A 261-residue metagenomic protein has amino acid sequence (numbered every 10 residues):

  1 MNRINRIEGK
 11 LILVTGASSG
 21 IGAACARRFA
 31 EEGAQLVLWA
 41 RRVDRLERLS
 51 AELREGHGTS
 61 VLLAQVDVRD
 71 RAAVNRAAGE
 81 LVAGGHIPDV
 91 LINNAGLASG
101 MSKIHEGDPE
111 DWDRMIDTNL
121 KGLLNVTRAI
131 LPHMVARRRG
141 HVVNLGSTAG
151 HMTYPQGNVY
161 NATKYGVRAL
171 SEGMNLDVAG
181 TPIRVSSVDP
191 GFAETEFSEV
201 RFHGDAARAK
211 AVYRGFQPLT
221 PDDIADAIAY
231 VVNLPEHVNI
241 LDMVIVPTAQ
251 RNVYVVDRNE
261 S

Functional and structural regions predicted by a protein language model:
L11, S18-S19: Conserved glycine-rich cofactor-binding loop
A34-L49: Conserved glycine-rich Rossmann-like NAD(P)H-binding loop of the short-chain dehydrogenase/reductase
V43-D44, Q65-A77, P109: The beta1-alpha1 cofactor-binding region of Rossmann-like NAD(H)/NADP(H)-dependent oxidoreductases
S102-I104, D111-I116: Substrate-binding pocket helix/loop in short-chain dehydrogenase/reductase
T127, T163: Active-site helix of classical SDR
S147: Residue(s) in the substrate-gating loop at a strand-loop-helix junction that position the organic substrate next
S187-G191, A207-Y254: C-terminal helical subdomain
